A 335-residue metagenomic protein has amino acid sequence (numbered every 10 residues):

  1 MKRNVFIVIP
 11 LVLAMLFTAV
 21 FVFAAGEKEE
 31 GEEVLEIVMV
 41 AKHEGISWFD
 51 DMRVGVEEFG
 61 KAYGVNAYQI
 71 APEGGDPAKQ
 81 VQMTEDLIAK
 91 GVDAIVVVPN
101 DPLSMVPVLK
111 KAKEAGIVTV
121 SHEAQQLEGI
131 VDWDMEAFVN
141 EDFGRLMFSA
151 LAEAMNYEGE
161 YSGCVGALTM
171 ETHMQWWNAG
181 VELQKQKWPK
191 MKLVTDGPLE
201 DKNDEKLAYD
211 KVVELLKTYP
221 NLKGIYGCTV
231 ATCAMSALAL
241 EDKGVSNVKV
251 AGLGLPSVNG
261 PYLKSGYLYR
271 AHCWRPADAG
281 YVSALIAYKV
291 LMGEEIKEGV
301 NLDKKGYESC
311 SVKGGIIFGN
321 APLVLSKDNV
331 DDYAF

Functional and structural regions predicted by a protein language model:
M1-E36, I88-A89, K110-A115, D331: Short, low-complexity disordered leader/linker segments with a strong preference for bacterial N-terminal type II
E33, C164, L168, T172 (+2 more regions): Hinge/cleft segment of the Venus flytrap/periplasmic-binding protein
E36-Y63, A67-E85, V98-P102, A167-Q175 (+1 more regions): Extracytoplasmic "Venus flytrap"
W48-Y63, F143-M147, E171-K192, L207 (+2 more regions): Short, solvent-exposed amphipathic alpha-helices that sit in or adjacent to ligand/effector-binding or catalytic
K61-E73, Y161-G163, K185-E205: Short beta-strand elements in bilobed, periplasmic/extracellular small-molecule ligand-binding domains
Q80, T84, M135-Y161, Q175 (+3 more regions): Hydrophobic alpha-helical segments within soluble ligand-binding/sensing domains
I88-A89, A94-E114, G180, G197-Y262: Hydrophobic alpha-helical
L103-D142, E153, E160, G166 (+2 more regions): Flexible loop/hinge segments that line or gate small-molecule binding clefts
